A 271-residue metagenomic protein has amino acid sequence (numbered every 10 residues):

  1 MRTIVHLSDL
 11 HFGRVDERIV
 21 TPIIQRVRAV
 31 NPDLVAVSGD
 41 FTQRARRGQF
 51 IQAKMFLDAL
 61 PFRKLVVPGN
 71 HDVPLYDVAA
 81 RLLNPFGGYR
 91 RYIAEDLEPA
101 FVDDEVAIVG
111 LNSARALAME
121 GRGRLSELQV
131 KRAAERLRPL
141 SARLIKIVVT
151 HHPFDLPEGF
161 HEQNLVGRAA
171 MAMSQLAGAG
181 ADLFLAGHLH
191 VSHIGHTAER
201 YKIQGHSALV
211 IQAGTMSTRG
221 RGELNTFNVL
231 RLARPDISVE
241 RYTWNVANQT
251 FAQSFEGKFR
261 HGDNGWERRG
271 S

Functional and structural regions predicted by a protein language model:
M1-A59, L75-A79, D96-L97, R132: N-terminal active-site segment of His-dependent metallophosphoesterases
L7-S8, V35-D40, K64-N70, N112 (+3 more regions): Active-site neighborhood of phospho(di)ester-bond hydrolases with catalytic His/Asp-centered motifs
G13-V15, Q43-G48, N70-R81, R115-E120 (+3 more regions): Active-site environment of divalent metal-dependent phosphoester hydrolases
D16-V20, G48-F50, R122, Q129 (+3 more regions): Residues at alpha-helix caps and immediate loop-helix transition turns in enzyme cores, especially N- and C-cap
I51-E135, L140, Q175, K202-G205 (+1 more regions): Extended active-site neighborhood of metal-dependent phosphoesterases/phosphodiesterases
S141-P157: Short acidic, glycine-rich surface-loop motifs adjacent to enzyme active sites
H161-P235: Conserved beta-sheet core of the metallophosphoesterase superfamily
R231-S271: A short C-terminal boundary segment appended to hydrolase-like catalytic domains
